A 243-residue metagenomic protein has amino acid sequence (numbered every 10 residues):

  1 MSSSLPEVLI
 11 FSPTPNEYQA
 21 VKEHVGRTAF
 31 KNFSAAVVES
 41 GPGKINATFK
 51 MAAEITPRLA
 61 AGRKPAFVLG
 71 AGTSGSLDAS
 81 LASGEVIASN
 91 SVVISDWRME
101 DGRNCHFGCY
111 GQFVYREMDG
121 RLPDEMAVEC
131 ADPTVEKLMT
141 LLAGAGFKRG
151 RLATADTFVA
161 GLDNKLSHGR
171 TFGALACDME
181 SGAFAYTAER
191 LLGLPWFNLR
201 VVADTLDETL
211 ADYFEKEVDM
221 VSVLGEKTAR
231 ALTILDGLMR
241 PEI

Functional and structural regions predicted by a protein language model:
M1-A60: N-terminal short beta-loop-beta anion/metal-coordinating cradle
E7-L9, A66-L69: Structural motif
A36-V38, R170-A176: Short pre-catalytic strand/loop immediately N-terminal to key active-site residues, enriched for Gly-Thr
P57-A66, L191-L194: Glycine-rich phosphate-binding loop signature in dinucleotide/nucleotide-binding domains
L77-F172: Mid-sequence, gly/pro-rich, charge-dense loop/helix-turn segments that line enzyme active sites
E180-L194: Short glycine-rich, acidic/polar surface loops and turns
L192-W196, V201-I243: Regulatory input/activation interfaces that engage signals or partners
